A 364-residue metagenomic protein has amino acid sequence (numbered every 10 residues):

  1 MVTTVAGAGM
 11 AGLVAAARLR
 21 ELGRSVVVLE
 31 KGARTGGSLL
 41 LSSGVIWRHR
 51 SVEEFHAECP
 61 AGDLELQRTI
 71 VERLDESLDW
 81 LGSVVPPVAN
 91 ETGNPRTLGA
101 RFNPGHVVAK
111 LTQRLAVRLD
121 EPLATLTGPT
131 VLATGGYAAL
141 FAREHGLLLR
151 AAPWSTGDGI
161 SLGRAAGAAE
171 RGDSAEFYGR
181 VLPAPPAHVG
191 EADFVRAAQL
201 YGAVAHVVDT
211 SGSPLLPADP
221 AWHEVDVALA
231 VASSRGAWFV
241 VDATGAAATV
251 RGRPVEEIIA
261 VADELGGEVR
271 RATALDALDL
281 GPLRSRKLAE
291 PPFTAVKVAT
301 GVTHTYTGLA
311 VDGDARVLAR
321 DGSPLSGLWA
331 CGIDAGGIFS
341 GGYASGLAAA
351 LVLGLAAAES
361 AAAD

Functional and structural regions predicted by a protein language model:
V2-V28: N-terminal Rossmann-like FAD-binding beta1-loop-alpha1 element of flavoenzymes
T4-A6, L29, T127-G136, W329: Short hydrophobic core segments
K31-L115, V207-V208, P214-L215: Conserved N-terminal/central alpha/beta ligand/cofactor-binding core
L74-A142, F177-P185, D279-E290: Conserved redox-cofactor binding core of oxidoreductases
L132-P183, A315, L347, A356: Glycine-rich loop(s) and the adjacent beta-strand/alpha-helix scaffold that form part
A166-L278: An anion/pyrophosphate-binding glycine-rich loop and adjacent beta-alpha core in soluble alpha-beta enzymes
L275-I338: A glycine-rich dinucleotide-binding beta-alpha-beta segment and adjacent secondary-structure elements that constitute
A319, S323-D364: Catalytic phosphate/nucleotide-handling subdomain of diverse soluble enzymes
